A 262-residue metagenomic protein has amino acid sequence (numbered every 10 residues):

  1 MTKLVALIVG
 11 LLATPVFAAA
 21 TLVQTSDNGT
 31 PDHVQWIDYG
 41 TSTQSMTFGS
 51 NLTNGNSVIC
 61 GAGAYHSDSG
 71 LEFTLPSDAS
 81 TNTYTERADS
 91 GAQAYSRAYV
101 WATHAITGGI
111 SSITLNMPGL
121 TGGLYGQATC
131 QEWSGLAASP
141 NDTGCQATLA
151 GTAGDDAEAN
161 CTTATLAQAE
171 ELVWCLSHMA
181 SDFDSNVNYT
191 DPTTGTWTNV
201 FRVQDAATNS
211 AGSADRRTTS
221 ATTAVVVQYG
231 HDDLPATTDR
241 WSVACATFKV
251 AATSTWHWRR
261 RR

Functional and structural regions predicted by a protein language model:
M1-A20: Sec-dependent, cleavable N-terminal signal peptides
F17-R262: Primarily extracytoplasmic/secreted proteins and surface-exposed domains characterized by disulfide-bonded cysteine
